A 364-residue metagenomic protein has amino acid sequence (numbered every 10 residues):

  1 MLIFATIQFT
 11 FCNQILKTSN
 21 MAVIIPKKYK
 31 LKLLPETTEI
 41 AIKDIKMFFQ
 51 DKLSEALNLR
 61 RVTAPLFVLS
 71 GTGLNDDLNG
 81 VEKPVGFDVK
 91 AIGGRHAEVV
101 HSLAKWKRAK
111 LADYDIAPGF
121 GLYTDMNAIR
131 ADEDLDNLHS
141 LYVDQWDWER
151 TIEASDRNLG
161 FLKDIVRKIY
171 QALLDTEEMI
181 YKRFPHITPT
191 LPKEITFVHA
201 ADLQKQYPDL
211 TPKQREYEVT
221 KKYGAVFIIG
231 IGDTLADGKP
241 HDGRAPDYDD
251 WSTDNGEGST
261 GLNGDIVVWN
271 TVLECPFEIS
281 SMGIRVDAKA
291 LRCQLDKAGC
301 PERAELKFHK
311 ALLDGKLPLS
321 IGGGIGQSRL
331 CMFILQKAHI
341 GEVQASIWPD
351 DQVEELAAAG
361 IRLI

Functional and structural regions predicted by a protein language model:
F9: Cationic, low-complexity basic patches in intrinsically disordered or flexible, solvent-exposed regions
N20-L141, D147-T151: Class II aminoacyl-tRNA synthetase-like tRNA-binding/catalytic domains
L53-R61, I169-I180, A338: A generic secondary-structure signal for well-formed alpha-helical elements
T124-E218: Extended, charged alpha-beta segments that form solvent-exposed binding/catalytic grooves in nucleic-acid-handling
I129, A200-I364: A translation/RNA-centric and nucleic-acid-associated enzymatic feature enriched in Class II aminoacyl-tRNA synthetases
